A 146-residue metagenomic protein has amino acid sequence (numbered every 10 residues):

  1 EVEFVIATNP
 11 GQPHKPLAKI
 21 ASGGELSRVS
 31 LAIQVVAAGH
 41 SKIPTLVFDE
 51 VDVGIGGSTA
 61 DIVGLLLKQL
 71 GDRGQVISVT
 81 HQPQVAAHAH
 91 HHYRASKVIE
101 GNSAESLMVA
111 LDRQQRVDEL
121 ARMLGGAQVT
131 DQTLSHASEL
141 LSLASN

Functional and structural regions predicted by a protein language model:
V2, S58-N146: C-terminal lobe/lid and adjacent interdomain/linker elements of RecA-like ASCE P-loop ATPase modules
E3-F4, T8-G11, L26-L46: GG-anchored amphipathic helix commonly corresponding to the ABC/SMC/Rad50 NBD signature/C-loop
A7, G54-G56, V79: Generic beta-strand/beta-sheet core signal
H14-I20: Short pre-catalytic strand/loop immediately N-terminal to key active-site residues, enriched for Gly-Thr
K15, H40-S41, V53-D61: Conserved D-loop-proximal element of ABC-family nucleotide-binding domains
A21-S22, L26, E119: ATP phosphate-binding glycine-rich loop and adjacent ATP-lid/helix-beta elements within ATP-binding kinase/ATPase
V35-G39, G57, Q69: Conserved helix-loop functional segments at active or binding sites
D49-E50: Walker B catalytic acidic pair
